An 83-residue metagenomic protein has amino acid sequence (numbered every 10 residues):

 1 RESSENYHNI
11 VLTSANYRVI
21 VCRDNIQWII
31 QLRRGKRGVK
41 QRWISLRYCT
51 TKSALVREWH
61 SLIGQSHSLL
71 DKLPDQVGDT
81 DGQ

Functional and structural regions predicted by a protein language model:
R1-N9, R34-Q83: Mixed-charge, Lys/Arg-enriched low-complexity segments
L12-W28: Amphipathic, interaction-prone secondary-structure segments
Q31: Residue-level detector of conserved, well-ordered beta-strand and adjacent loop positions that form binding/recognition
